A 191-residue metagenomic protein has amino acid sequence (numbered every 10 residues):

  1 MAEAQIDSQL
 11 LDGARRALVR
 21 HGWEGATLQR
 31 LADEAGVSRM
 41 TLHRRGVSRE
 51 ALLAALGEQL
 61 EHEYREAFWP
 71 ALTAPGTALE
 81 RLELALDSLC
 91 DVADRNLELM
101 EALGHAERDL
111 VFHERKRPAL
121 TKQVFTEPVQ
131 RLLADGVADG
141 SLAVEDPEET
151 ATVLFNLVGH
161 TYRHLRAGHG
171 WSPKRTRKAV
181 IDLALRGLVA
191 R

Functional and structural regions predicted by a protein language model:
E3-I6, L10, P147-L154, P173-R177 (+1 more regions): Short amphipathic alpha-helix in the helical subdomain of ABC transporter nucleotide-binding domains
Q5-Q9, G13, A17-A51, A55: Helix-turn-helix
G13-A17, S88, V92, L157: Short amphipathic alpha-helical elements of helix-turn-helix/winged-helix folds
A55, W69-R95, T150-L154, K174-R177: Hydrophobic alpha-helical connector segments
H62-R65, F112-D139, E148-T152, R163: Amphipathic alpha-helical packing segments from all-alpha helical-bundle domains
D91, Q123-A138, N156-L157, R163-R191: C-terminal peripheral helix-coil segments that are non-catalytic and often amphipathic
A93-H113, A167: Amphipathic alpha-helical segments used for helix-helix packing
